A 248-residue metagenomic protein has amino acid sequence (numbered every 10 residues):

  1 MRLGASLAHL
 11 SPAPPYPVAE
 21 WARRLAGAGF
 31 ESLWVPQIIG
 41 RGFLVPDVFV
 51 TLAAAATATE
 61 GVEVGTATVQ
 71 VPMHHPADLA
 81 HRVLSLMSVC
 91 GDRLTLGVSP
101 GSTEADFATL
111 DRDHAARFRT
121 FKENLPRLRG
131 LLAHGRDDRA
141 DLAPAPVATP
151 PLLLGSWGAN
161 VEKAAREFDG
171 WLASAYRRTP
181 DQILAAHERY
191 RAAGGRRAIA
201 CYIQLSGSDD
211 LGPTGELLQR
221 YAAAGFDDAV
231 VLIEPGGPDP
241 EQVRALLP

Functional and structural regions predicted by a protein language model:
M1-P248: Active-site-adjacent structural elements that line small-molecule/cofactor binding pockets in enzymes
